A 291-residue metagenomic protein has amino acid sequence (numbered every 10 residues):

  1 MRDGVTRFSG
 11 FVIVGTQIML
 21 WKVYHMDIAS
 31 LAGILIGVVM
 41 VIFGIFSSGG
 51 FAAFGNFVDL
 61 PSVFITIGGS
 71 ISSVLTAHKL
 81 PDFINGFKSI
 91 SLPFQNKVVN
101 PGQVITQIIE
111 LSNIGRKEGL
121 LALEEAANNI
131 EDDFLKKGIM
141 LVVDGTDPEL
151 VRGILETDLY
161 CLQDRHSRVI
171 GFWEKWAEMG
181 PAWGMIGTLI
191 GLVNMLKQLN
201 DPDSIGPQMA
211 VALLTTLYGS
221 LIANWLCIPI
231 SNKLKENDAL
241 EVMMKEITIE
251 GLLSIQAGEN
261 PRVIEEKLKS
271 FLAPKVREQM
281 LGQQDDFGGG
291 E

Functional and structural regions predicted by a protein language model:
G10-H25: Short, Lys/Arg-enriched N-terminal segments with co-localized hydrophobic residues within the first ~10-30 amino acids
G15-I18, D59, A127, G180 (+2 more regions): Residue-level detector of solvent-exposed, low-hydrophobicity positions
V23-H25, A29, G33, F43-V169 (+1 more regions): Large intracellular
H25, A32-L35, V39-F54, D158-N237: Helix-termination/interfacial motifs at the ends of transmembrane alpha-helices
